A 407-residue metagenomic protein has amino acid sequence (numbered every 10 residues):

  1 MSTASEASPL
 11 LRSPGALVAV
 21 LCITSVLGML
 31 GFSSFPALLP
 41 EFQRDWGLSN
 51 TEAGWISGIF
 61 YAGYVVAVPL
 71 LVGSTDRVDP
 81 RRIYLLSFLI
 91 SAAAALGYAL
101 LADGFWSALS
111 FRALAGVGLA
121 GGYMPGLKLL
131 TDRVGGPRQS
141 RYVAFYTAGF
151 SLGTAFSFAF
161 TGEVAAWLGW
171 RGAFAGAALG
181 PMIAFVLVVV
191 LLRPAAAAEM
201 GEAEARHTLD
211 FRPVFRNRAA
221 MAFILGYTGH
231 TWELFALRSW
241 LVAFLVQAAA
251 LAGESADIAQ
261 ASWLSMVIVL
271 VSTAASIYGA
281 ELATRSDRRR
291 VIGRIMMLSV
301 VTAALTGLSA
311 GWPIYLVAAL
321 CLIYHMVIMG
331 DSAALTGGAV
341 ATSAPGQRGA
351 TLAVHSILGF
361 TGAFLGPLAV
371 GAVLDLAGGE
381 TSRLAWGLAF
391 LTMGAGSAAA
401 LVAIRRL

Functional and structural regions predicted by a protein language model:
F35-P36, A220-V269: Extracytoplasmic gate region of multi-pass secondary transporters
V66-A102: Conserved MFS/SLC helix-loop-helix module at the cytosolic interface between two early adjacent transmembrane helices
R77-S87, T284-M297: Cytoplasmic membrane-interface "Motif A"-like loop-to-helix N-cap segments of 12-TM Major Facilitator Superfamily
F111-G149: Cytoplasmic helix-loop-helix junction between adjacent transmembrane helices in 12-TM secondary transporters
Y146-L192: Helix-loop-helix hairpin linking two adjacent transmembrane segments in secondary transporters
V186-L191, L388-L407: Multi-pass alpha-helical transporter architecture, strongest for 12-TM Major Facilitator/SLC carriers used
V189-R212: Flexible cytoplasmic inter-helical loops of multi-pass small-molecule transporters
R289-L335: C-terminal transmembrane helical hairpin of 12-TM major facilitator-type secondary transporters
